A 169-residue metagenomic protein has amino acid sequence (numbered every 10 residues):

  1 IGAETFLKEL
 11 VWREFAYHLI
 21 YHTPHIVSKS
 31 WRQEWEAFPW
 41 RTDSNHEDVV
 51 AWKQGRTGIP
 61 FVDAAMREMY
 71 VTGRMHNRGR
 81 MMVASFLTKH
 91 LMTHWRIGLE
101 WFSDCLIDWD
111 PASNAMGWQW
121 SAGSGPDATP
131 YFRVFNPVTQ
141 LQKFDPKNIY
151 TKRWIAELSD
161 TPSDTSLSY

Functional and structural regions predicted by a protein language model:
I1-Y169: C-terminal catalytic domain of photolyase/cryptochrome flavoproteins, centering on the FAD-binding pocket
